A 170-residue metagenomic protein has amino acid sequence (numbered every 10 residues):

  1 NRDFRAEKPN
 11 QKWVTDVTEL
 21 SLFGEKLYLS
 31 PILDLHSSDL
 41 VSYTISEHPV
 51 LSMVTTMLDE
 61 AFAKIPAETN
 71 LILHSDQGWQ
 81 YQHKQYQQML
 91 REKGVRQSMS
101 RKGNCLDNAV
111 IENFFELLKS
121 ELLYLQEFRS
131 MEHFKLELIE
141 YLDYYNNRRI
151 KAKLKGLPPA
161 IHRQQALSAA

Functional and structural regions predicted by a protein language model:
N1-P31, M53-M57, K64-N70: Mobile-element integrase/transposase regions, centering on the N-terminal DNA-binding/Zn-coordinating module
R2-D3, K84, R91-V95, L117-A170: C-terminal domain-tail junction helix/linker
N10, L29, V50, V54 (+5 more regions): Hydrophobic (often cysteine-bearing) scaffold residues that line and stabilize catalytic clefts of nucleotide/cofactor
G24-E25, Q82-K84: Catalytic cores and conserved motifs of cyclic dinucleotide signaling enzymes
D34-L35, I45-V50: A short acidic/small-residue loop/turn micro-motif
D39-L40: Hydrophobic "anchor" residues
A67-Q82, R101, L157-P158: Acidic/histidine-rich, metal-coordinating catalytic segments
L73-Q77, R91-V110, Q126-S130: RNase H-like polynucleotidyl transferase catalytic core
